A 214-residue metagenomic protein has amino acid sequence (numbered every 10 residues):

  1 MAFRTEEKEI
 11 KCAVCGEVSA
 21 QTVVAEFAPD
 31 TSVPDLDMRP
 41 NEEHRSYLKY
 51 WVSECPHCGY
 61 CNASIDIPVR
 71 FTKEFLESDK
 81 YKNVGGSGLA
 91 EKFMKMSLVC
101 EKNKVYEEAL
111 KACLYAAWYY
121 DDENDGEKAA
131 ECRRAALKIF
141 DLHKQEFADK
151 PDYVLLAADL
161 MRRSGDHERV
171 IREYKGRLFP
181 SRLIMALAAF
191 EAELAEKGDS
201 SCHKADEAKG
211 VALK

Functional and structural regions predicted by a protein language model:
M1-K11, S78, S87-G88, K204-K214: N-terminal intrinsically disordered, low-complexity tails enriched in polar/charged
M1-L76: N-terminal cysteine/histidine-rich coordination modules
C15, C55-C61, C100, C113 (+2 more regions): Generic recognition of cysteine residues
F71-K82, S87-E123, A148-R163, A189: Amphipathic alpha-helical repeat scaffolds of TPR domains
A90-C100, E127-H143, D166-P180, C202-K214: Alpha-helical repeat scaffolds
F93, C113, C132, F140 (+3 more regions): Generic L/I/V-rich hydrophobic alpha-helical segments across diverse proteins
F147-S164, S181-G210: TPR/TPR-like alpha-solenoid helical repeat scaffolds
